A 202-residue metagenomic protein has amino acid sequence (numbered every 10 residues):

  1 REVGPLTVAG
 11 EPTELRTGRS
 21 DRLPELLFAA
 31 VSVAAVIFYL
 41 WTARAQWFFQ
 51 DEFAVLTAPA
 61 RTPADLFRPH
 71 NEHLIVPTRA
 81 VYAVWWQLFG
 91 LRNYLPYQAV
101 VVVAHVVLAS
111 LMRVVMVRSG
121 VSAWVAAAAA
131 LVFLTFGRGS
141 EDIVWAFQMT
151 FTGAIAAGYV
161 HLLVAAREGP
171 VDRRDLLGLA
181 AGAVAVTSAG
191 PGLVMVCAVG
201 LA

Functional and structural regions predicted by a protein language model:
R1-V36: Start-transfer (signal-anchor) and selected internal transmembrane alpha helices of multi-pass inner/ER membrane
I37-V55: Helix-to-loop transition at the C-terminal end of transmembrane segments
A43-W47, R61-Q87, L91-V102: Membrane-proximal lumenal/periplasmic loop motifs of glycosylation machinery
A99-G120, V160-V164: Transmembrane-helix motifs of polytopic, lipid-linked glycan transferases
M112-F136, I155-A156: Transmembrane-helix signature of polytopic, membrane-embedded enzymes that assemble or transfer cell-envelope glycans
S140-V160, S188: Multi-pass, polyprenyl lipid-linked donor-dependent membrane glycosyltransferases
G153, G158-D175: Membrane-interface transmembrane helices that cradle and orient dolichyl/undecaprenyl
R174-G190, M195-L201: Membrane-interface alpha helices of multi-pass inner-membrane proteins
